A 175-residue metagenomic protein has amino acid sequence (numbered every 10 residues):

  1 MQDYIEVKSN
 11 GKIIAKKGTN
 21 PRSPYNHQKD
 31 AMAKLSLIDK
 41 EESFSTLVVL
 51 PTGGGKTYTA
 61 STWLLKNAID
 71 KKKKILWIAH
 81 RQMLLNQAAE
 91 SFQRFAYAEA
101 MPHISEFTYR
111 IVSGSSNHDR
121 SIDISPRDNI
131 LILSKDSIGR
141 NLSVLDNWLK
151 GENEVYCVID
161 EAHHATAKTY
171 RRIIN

Functional and structural regions predicted by a protein language model:
Q2-V49: Conserved pre-motif I regulatory segment
L35, T59-N67, I173: Hydrophobic residues on the short alpha-helix immediately C-terminal to a glycine-rich phosphate/catalytic loop
E41-W63: Walker A/P-loop
V48, L131-L133, C157: Hydrophobic positions in the central parallel beta-sheet of the AAA+
T57-Y58, A68, K72-F95: Conserved Walker A/P-loop ATP-binding site and its immediately adjacent core in helicase/helicase-like ATPase domains
M83-S116: Conserved helix-turn-beta segment of the N-terminal RecA-like "Helicase ATP-binding" lobe in SF1/SF2 helicases
S115-L131: Conserved motor-coupling elements within RecA-like helicase/translocase cores
K135-I138, D146-N175: SF2 helicase catalytic motif II
